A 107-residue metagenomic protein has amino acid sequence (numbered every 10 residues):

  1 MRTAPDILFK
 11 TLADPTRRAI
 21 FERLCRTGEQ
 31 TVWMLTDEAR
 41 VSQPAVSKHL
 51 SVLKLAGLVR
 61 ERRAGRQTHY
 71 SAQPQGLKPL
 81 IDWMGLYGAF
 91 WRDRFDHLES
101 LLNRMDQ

Functional and structural regions predicted by a protein language model:
M1-A4, E22, R26, K78-Q107: Amphipathic alpha-helical dimerization/coiled-coil segments that flank or bridge DNA-binding/regulatory modules
R2-P44, A64-D82: N-terminal helix-turn-helix DNA-binding core of bacterial DNA-binding proteins
R17, V46-H49, W91: Generic structural signal for conserved hydrophobic packing positions in ordered secondary structure
D37, K48, K54-L55: Alpha-helical residues within the helix-turn-helix
